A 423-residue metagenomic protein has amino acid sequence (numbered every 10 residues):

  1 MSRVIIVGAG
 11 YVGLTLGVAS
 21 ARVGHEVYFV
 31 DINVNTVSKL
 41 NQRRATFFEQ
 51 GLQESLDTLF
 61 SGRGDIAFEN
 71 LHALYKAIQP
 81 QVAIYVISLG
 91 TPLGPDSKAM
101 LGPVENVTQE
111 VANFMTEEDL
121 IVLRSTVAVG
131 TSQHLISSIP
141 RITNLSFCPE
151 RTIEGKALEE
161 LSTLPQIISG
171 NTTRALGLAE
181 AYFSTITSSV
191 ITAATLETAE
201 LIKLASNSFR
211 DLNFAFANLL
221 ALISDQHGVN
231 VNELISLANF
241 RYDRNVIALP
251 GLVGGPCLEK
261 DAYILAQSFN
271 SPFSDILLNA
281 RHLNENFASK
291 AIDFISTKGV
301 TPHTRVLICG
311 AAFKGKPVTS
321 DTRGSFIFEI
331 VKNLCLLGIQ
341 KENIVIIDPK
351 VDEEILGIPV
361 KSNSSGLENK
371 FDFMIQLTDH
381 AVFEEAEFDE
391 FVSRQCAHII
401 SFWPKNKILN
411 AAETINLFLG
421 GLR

Functional and structural regions predicted by a protein language model:
M1-R423: Structural/interface elements that position substrates and couple domains in central-metabolism enzymes
